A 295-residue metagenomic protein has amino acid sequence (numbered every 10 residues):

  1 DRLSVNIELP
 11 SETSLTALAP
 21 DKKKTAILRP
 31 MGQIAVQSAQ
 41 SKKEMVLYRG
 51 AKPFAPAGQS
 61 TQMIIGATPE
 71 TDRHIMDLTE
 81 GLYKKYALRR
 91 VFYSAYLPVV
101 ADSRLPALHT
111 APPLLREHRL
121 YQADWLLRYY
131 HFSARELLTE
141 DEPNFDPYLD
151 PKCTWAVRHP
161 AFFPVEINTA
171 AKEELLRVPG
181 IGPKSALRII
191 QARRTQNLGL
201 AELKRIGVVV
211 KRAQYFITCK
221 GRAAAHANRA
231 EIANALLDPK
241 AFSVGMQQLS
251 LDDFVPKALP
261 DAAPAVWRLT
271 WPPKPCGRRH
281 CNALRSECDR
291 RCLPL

Functional and structural regions predicted by a protein language model:
R2-L137: Conserved AdoMet/S-adenosylmethionine-binding subsite of the radical SAM
H109-P112, L126-P164: Alpha-helical ds-nucleic-acid-binding substructure associated with the helix-hairpin-helix region of base-excision DNA
N144-E174, L200-L295: C-terminal extensions
A192-R193: Residue-level signature of tetratricopeptide-repeat
